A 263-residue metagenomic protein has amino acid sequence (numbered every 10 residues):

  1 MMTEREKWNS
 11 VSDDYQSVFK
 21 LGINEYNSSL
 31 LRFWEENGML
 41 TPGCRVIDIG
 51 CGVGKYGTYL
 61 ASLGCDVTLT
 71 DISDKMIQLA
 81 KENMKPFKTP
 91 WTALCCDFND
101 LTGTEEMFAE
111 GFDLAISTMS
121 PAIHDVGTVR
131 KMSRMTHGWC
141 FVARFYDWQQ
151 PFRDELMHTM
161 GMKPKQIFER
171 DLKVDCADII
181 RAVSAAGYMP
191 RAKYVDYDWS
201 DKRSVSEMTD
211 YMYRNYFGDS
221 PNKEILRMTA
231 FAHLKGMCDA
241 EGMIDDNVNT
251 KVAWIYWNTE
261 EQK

Functional and structural regions predicted by a protein language model:
M1-L40: Conserved class I S-adenosyl-L-methionine
G43-G52: Conserved class I S-adenosyl-L-methionine
V53-D100: Class I SAM-dependent methyltransferase SAM/SAH-binding core
F112-G127, Y146: A short SAM/SAH-binding and catalytic strip from SAM-dependent methyltransferases
V126-F141: A short glycine-rich, Lys/Arg-flanked "PGG" loop and its adjoining helix->strand segment in the class I
F141-K163: Conserved class I S-adenosyl-L-methionine
D171-G187, A192: Short alpha-helix
R191-K263: Conserved Class I S-adenosyl-L-methionine
